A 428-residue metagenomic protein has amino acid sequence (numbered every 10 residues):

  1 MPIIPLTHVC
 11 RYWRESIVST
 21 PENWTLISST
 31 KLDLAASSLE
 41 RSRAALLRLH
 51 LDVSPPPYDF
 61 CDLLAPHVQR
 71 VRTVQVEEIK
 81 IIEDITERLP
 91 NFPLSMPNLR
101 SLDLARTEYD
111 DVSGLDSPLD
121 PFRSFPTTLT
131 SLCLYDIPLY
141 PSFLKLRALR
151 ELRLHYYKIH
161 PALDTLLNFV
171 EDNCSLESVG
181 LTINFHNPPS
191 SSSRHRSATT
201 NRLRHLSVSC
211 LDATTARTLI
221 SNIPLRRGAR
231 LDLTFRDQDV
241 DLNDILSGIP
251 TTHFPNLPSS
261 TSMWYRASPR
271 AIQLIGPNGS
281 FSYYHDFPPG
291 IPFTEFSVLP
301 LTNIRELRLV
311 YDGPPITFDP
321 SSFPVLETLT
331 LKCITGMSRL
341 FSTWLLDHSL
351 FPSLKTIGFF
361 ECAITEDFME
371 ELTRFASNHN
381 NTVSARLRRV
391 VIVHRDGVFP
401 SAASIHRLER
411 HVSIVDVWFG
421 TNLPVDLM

Functional and structural regions predicted by a protein language model:
M1-M428: Leucine-rich repeat
